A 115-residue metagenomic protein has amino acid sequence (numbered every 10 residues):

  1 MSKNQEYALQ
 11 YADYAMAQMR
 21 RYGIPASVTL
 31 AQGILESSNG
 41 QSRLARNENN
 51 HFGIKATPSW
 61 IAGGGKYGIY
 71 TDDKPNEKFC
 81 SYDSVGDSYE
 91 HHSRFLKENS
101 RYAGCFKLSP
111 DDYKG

Functional and structural regions predicted by a protein language model:
M1-G115: Catalytic cores of secreted/periplasmic lytic hydrolases that degrade extracellular macromolecules
